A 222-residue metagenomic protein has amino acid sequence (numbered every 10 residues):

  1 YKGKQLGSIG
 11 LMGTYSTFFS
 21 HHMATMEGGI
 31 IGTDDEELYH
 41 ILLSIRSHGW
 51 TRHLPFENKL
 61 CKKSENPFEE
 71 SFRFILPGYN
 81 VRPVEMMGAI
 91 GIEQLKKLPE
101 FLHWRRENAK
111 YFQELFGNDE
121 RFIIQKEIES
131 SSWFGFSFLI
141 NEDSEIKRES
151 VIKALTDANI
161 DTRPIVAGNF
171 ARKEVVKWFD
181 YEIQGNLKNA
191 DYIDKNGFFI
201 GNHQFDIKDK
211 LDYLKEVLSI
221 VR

Functional and structural regions predicted by a protein language model:
Y1, H21, T33, R46-G49: Short, well-ordered alpha-helical segments in soluble proteins
Y1-T25, H40, E70-R73: Conserved active-site segment immediately N-terminal to the catalytic lysine that forms the internal aldimine
G3-L6, G28-G29, R46, L214-K215: Short, glycine/charged-enriched secondary-structure capping and boundary segments
K4-I9, I31, D180-I183: Short, hinge-like loop/turn segments at secondary-structure boundaries
E27-G28, E36: Acyl-thioester C-C bond-transforming condensing/cleaving domain
E36-R222: PLP-dependent aminotransferase class I/II
